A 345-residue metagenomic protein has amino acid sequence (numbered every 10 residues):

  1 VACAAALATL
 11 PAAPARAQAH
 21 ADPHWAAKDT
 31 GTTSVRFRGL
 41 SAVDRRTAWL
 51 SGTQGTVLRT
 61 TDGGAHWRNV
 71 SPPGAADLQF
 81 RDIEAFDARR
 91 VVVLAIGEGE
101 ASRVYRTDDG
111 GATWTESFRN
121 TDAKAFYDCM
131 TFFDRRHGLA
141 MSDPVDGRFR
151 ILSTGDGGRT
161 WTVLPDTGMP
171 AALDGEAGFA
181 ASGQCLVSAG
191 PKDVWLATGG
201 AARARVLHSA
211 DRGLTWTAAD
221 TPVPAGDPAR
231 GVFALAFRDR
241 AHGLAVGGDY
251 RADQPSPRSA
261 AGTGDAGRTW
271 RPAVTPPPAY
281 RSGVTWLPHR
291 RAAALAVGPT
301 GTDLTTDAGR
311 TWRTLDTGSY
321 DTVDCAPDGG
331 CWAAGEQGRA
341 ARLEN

Functional and structural regions predicted by a protein language model:
V1-A17: Secretory targeting and sorting signals
Q18-N345: Residue-level hotspots at or immediately adjacent to binding/recognition sites across diverse folds
